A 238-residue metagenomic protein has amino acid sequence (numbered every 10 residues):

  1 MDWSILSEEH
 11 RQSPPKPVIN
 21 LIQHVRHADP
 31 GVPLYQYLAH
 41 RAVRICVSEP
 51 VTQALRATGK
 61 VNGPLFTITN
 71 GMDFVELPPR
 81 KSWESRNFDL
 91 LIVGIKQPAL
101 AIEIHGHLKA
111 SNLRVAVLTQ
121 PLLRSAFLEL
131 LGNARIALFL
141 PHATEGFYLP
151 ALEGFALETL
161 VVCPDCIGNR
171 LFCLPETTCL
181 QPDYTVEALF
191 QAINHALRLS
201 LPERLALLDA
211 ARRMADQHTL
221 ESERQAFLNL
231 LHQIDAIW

Functional and structural regions predicted by a protein language model:
M1-H40: Extended catalytic core of nucleotide-activated donor transferases of GT-like folds
Q53-A57, G63-F127: Conserved catalytic-core segment of nucleotide-activated headgroup transferases in glycan assembly
P78, D216-W238: C-terminal alpha-helical cap of glycosyltransferases
L128, A151-A156, R170-L171: Short alpha-helical segment that forms part of, or immediately flanks, the ligand-binding pocket in carbohydrate-active
P141-L149, C166, R170-L171: Nucleotide-sugar-dependent
L160-C163: Short hydrophobic beta-strand element within catalytic cores of glycosyltransferases and related nucleotide-activated
P175-E187, H195-L201: Conserved acidic donor-binding segment of nucleotide-sugar-dependent glycosyltransferases
P202-Q217, A226: A short, well-ordered alpha-helix in the C-terminal region of glycosyltransferases
